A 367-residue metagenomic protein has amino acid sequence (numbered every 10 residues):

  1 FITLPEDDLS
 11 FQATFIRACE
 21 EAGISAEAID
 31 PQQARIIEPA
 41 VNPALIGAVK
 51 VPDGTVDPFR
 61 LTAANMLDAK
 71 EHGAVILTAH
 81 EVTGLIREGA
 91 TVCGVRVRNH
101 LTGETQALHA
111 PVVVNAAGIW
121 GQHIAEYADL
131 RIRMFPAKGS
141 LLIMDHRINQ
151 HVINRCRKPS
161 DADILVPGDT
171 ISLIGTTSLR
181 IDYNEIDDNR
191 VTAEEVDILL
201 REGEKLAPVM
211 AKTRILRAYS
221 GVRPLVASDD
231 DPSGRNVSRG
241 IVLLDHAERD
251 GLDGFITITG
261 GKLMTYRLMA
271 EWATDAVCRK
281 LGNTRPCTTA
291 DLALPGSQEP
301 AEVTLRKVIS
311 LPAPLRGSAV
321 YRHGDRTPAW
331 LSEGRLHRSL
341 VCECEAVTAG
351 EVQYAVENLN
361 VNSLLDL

Functional and structural regions predicted by a protein language model:
F1-Q33, I37, D163, L305-P312: Dinucleotide-binding Rossmann-like beta1-alpha1 core, especially the glycine-rich loop that anchors the ADP
D7, V41-L45, I86-G94, I148-N149 (+1 more regions): A short, glycine/Asx- and small/polar-enriched loop/turn that sits immediately N-terminal to a beta-strand
E21-I24, P39, E71-V75, R87 (+1 more regions): Generic secondary-structure signature for well-ordered alpha-helical cores
D30, T78-H80, R217: Short loop/edge segments at beta-strand edges and connector loops that shape dinucleotide/nucleotide cofactor-binding
R35-H72, G94, T177-D187, L252-G260: Helix-loop-beta segment of a Rossmann-like dinucleotide-binding subdomain
A48-V112, L268: Helical element adjacent to the flavin cofactor pocket in flavoenzyme catalytic cores
P58, D68, H123-E126, R131-S140 (+2 more regions): C-terminal catalytic lobe of FAD-dependent flavoproteins
A117-G118: Glycine-rich, N-terminal phosphate-binding loop of Rossmann-like dinucleotide-binding domains
